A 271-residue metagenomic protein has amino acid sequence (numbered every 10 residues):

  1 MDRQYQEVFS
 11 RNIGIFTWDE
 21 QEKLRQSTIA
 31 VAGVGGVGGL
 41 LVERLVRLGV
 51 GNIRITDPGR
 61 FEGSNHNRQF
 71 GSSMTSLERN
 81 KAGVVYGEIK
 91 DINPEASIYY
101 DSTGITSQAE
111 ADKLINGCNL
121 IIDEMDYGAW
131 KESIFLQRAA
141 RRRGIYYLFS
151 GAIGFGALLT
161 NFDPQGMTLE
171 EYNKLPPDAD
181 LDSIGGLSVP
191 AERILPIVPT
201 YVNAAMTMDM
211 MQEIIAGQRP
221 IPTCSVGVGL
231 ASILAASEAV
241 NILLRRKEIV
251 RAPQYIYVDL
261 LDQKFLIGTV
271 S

Functional and structural regions predicted by a protein language model:
M1-S271: Adenine nucleotide-associated cytosolic modules
